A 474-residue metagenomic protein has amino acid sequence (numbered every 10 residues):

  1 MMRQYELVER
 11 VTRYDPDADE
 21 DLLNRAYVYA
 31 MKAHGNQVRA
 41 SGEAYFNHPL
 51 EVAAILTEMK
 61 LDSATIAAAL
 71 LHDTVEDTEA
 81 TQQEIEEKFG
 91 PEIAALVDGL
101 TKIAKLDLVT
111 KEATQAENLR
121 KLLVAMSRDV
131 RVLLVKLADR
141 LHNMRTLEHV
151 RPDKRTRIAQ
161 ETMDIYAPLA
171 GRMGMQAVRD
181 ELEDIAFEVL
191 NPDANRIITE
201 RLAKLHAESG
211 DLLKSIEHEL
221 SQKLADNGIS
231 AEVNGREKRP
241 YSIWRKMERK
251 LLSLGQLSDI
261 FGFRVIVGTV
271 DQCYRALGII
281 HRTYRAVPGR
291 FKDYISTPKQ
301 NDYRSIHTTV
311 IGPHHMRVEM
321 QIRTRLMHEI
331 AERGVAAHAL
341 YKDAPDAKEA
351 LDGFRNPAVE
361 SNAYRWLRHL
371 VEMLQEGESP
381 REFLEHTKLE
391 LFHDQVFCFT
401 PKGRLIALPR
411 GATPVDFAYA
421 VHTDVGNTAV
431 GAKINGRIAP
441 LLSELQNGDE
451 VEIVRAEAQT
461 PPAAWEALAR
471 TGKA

Functional and structural regions predicted by a protein language model:
M1-V130: Metal-dependent phosphohydrolase cores
M1-Y5, T78, Q82, G90-I93 (+4 more regions): Internal insertion modules embedded within essential enzymes
I266-G268: Short hydrophobic/aromatic beta-strand micro-patches that form the beta-sheet surface supporting nucleotide- or nucleic
